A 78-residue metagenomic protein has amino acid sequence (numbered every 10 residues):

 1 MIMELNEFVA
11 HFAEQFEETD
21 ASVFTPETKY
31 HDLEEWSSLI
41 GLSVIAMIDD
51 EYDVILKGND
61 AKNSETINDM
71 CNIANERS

Functional and structural regions predicted by a protein language model:
I2-W36, I40-I45, D50-S78: Phosphopantetheine-dependent thiolation modules in NRPS/PKS and related acyl-activating systems
